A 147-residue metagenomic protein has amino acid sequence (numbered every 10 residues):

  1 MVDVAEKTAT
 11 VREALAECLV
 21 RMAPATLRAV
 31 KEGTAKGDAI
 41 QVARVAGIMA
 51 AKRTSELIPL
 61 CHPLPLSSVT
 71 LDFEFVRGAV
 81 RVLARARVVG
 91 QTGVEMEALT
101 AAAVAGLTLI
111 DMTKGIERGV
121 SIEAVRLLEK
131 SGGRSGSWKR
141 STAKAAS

Functional and structural regions predicted by a protein language model:
M1-L60, S67-S147: C-terminal binding/interaction regions
